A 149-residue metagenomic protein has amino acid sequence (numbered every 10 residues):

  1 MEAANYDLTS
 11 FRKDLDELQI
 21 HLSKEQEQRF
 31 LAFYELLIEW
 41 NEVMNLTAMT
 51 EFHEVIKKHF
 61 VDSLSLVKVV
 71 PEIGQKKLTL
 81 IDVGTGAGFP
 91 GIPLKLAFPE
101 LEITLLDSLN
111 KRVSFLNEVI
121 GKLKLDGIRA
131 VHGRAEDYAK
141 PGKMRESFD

Functional and structural regions predicted by a protein language model:
M1-M49: N-terminal auxiliary segments of SAM/dcSAM-dependent transferases
E17-Q19, V43-L46, F52-H53, K57 (+4 more regions): Generic secondary-structure boundary/loop-capping signal
Q26-R29, A48-V67: Conserved SAM-binding loop and adjacent beta-strand
L31, K57, E136-A139: Short secondary-structure capping/turn micro-motifs that flank functional sites
L64-D149: Conserved SAM/SAH cofactor-binding pocket of Class I
